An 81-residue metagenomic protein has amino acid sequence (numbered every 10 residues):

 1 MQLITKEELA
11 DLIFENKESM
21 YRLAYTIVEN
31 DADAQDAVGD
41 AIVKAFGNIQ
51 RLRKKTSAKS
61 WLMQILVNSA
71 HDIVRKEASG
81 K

Functional and structural regions predicted by a protein language model:
M1-R22, T26, Q35-V38: A short, charge-rich alpha-helical start-of-domain segment used by transcription regulators
A10-D11, Q50, K81: Pre-signature/interface helix of ABC/ABC-like ATPase nucleotide-binding domains
E15, I27, Q64-I65, I73: Conserved catalytic core of Hanks-type protein kinase domains
S19, I49, H71-I73: Compositionally biased, intrinsically disordered low-complexity regions
R22, D36-V43, G47, T56-N68: Structural recognition of an alpha-helix C-terminal capping motif at a helix-to-coil junction
L52-K54: Short alpha-helix-to-loop micro-motif enriched in aromatics/charged/Gly
V67-K81: Arg/Lys-rich amphipathic alpha helix in sigma70-family domain 2
